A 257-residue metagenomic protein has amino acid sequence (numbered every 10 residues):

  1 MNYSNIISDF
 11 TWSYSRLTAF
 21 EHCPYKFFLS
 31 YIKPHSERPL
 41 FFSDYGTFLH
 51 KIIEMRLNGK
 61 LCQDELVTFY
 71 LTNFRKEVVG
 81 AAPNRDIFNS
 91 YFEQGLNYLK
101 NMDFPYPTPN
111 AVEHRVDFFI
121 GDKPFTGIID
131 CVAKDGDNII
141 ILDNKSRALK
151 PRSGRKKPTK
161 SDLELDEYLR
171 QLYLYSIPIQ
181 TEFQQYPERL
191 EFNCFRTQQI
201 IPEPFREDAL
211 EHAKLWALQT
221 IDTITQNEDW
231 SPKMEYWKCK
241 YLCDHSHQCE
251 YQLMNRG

Functional and structural regions predicted by a protein language model:
M1-G257: RecB-family 4Fe-4S metal-dependent nuclease core
